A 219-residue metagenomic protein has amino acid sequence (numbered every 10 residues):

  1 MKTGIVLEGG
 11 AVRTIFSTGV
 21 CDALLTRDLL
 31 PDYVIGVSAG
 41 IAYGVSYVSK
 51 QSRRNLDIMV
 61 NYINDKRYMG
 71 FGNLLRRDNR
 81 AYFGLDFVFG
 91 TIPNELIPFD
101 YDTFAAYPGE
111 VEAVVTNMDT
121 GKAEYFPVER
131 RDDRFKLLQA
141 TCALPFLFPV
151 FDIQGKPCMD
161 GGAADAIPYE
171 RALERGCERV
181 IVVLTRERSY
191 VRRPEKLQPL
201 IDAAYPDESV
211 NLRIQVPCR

Functional and structural regions predicted by a protein language model:
M1-V37, V45-R219: Patatin-like phospholipase
